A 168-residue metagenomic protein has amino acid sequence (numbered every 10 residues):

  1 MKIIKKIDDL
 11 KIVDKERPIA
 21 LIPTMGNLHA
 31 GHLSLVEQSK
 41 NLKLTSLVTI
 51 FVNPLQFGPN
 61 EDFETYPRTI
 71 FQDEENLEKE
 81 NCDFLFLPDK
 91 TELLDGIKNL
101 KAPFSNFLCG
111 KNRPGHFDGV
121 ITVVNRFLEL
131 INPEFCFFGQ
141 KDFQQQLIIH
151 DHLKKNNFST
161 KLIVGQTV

Functional and structural regions predicted by a protein language model:
M1-V168: Nucleotidyltransferase catalytic core that binds NTPs
